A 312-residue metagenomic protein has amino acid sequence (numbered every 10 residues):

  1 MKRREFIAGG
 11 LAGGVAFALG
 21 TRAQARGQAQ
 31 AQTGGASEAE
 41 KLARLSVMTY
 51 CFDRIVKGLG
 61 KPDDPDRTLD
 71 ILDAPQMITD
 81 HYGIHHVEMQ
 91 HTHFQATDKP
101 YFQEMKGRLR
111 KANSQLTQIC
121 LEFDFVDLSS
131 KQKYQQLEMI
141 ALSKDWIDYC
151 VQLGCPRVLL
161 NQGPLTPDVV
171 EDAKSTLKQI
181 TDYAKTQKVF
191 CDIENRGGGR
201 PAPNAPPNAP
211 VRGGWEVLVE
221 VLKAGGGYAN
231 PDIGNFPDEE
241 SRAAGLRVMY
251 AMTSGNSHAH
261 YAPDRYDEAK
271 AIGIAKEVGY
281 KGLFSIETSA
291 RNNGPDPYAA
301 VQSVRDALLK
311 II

Functional and structural regions predicted by a protein language model:
K2-Q152, D168, S175-K178, K185 (+9 more regions): N-terminal pre-domain/capping segments
D64-P65, A205-A209, I233-P237: Short, flexible loop segments at the rims of nucleotide/cofactor-binding pockets, characterized by
H86, D192-E194, N230-D232, S285: Generic enzyme active-site microenvironment
H91, G197-G198, I233-N235, A290: Short, glycine/acidic-enriched loop or turn micro-motifs at the edges of active sites
H91, Q162, Y261, E287-T288: Short secondary-structure boundary segments
R157-E171, A202: Divalent metal-binding pocket/active-site signature
R200-G214: Active-site-proximal segments of metal-dependent phosphoesterases and phosphodiesterases across multiple
P237-E287: Glycoside hydrolase catalytic-domain groove-lining segments
